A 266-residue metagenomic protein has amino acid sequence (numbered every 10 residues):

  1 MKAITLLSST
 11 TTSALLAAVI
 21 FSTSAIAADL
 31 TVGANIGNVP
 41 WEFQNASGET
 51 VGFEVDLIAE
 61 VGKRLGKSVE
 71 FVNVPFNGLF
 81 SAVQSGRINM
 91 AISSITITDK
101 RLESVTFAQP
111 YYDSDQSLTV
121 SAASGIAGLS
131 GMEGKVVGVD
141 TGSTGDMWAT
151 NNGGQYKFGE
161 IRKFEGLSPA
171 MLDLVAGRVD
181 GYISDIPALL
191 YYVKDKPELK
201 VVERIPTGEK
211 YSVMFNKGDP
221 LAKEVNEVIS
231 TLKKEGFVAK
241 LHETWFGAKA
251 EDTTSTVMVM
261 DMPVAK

Functional and structural regions predicted by a protein language model:
I20-D29: Sec/Tat signal peptide C-region and signal peptidase I cleavage site
A28-S94, E103, V225: Extracytoplasmic small-molecule ligand-binding "clamshell" domains of the periplasmic binding protein/Venus flytrap
T31-V32, I36-V39, T50-K63, T96 (+2 more regions): Bilobed "Venus flytrap"/periplasmic-binding protein-like clamshell domains and structurally analogous long
N35-I36, Y112-V120, I186, L190-S230 (+1 more regions): Periplasmic-binding protein-like
V55, E70-S81, S124, I161-D173 (+1 more regions): Short helix-initiation/N-cap motifs at beta->coil->alpha
V55-R64, I126, S130-G131, K135-V136 (+2 more regions): Extended ligand-binding regions for polar small-molecule ligands
G78-S81, S93-E103, T150-N151, D173-T207: A ligand-binding cleft/hinge motif common to bilobed small-molecule-binding domains
T144-R162, V201-V202, K233-K266: Ligand-binding clefts/hinges and TM-proximal coupling segments of bilobed small-molecule sensing domains
